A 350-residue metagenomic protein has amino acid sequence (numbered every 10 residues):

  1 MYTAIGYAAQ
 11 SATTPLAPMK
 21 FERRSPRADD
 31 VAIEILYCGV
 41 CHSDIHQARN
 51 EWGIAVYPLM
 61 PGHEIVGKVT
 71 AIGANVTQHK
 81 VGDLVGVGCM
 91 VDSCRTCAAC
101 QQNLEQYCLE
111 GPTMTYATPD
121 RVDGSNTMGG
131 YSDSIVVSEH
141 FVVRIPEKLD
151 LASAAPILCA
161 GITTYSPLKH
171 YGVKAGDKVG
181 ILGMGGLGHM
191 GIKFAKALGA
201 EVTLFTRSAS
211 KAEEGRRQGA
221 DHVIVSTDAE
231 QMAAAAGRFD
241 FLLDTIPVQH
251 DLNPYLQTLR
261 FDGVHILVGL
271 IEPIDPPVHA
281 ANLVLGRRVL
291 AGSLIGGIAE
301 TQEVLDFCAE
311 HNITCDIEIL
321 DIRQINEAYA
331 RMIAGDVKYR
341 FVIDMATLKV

Functional and structural regions predicted by a protein language model:
Y2-A4, I298-V350: C-terminal hydrophobic helical "lid"/dimerization subdomain of Rossmann-like NAD(P)H-dependent oxidoreductases
E22-C38, E51-Q101, Q106, M128 (+1 more regions): Glycine-rich beta-strand-centered segment in the early N-terminal region that forms part of a ligand/cofactor-binding
L84, K178, G263-V264, V289: Short glycine-centered segments of the SAM/dcSAM-binding site in methyltransferase folds
C94-L182: NAD(P)H dinucleotide-binding glycine-rich loop of Rossmann-like/cofactor-binding domains, especially the beta1-alpha1
A175-M184, F194-P254: Adenosine-nucleotide cofactor-binding segment
G188-H189: N-terminal Rossmann-fold NAD(P) dinucleotide-binding loop
L259-R260: Helix-to-beta-strand junctions that scaffold the AdoMet/dcAdoMet cofactor pocket in Class I SAM-dependent enzymes
I266, P277-E318: Rossmann-fold dehydrogenase core element
